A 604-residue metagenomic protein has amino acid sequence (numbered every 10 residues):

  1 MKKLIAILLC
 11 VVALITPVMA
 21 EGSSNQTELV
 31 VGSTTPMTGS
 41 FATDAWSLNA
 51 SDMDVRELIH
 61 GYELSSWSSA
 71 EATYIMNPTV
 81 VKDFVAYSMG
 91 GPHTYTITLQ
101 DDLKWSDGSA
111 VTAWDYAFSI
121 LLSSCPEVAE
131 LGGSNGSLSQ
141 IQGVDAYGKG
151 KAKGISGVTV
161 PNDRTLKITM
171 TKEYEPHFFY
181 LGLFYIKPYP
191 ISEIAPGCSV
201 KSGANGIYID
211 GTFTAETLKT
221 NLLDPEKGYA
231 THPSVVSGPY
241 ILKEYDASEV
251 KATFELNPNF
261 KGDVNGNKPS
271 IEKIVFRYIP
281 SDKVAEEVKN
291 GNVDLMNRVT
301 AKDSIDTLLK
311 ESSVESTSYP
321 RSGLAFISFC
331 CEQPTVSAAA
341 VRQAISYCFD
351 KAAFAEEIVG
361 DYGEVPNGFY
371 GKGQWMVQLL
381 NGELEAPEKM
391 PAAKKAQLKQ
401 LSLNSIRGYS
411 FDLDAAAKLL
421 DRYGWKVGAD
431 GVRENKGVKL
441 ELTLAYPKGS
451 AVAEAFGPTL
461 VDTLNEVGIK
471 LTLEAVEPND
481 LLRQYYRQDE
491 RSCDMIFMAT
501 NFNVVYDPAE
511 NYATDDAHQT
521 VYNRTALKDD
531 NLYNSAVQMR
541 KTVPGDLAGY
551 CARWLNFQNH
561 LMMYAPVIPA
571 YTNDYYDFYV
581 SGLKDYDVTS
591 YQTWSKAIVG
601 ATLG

Functional and structural regions predicted by a protein language model:
G32-M89: N-terminal lobe/hinge region of extracytoplasmic solute-binding protein
D83-G132, G136, P161, K167 (+3 more regions): Aromatic- and charge-enriched surface segment that lines or borders ligand/interaction sites
G133-T217, E383-E385: Surface-exposed binding/hinge segments that line and control ligand-binding clefts or catalytic entry sites
F184-G266, K273, L413, K418: Gly/Pro-rich hinge or "lid" segments in bacterial periplasmic/extracellular proteins
Y189-P190, E255-F260, Y319-A344, C348 (+3 more regions): A bilobed periplasmic-binding-protein/Venus flytrap-type ligand-binding module shared by bacterial periplasmic
K227-T231, N259-T307: Ligand-site clamp/hinge motif
E255, A339-D462: Append "and occasionally in soluble cytosolic enzymes with long acidic Gly/Pro-rich linkers
C348-K389, V452, F456-V461, Y486-G604: Detector for C-terminal structural segments
